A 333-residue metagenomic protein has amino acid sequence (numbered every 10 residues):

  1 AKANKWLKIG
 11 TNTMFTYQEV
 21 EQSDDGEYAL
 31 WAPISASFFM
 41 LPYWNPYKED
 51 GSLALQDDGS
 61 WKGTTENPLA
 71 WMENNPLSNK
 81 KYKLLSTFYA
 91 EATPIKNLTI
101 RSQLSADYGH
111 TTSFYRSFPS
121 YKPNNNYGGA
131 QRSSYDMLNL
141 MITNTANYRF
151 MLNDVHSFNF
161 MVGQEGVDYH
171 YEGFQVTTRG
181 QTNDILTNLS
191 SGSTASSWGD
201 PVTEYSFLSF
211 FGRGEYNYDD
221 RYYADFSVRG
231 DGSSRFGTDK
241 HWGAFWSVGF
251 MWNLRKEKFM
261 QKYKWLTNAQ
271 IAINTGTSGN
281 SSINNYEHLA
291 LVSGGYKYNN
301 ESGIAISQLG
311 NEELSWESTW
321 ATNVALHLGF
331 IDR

Functional and structural regions predicted by a protein language model:
K2-K83, R101-L208, R235, L254-A321 (+1 more regions): Surface-exposed loop/interface segments of Gram-negative outer-membrane beta-barrel transport/assembly proteins
N4, T93-I95, M151-N153, D219 (+1 more regions): Residue-level recognition of beta-strand termini and adjacent short loop/turns
E91, I95-K96, G214, E317 (+1 more regions): Long hydrophobic segments that form regular secondary structure
L208-Y218: Structured alpha-helical segments in the cores of large, soluble enzyme domains
A224-S233, I273-T275: Transmembrane beta-strand segments that form the barrel wall of outer-membrane beta-barrel proteins
S234-K240: Solvent-exposed loop/turn segments connecting transmembrane beta-strands in outer-membrane beta-barrel proteins
A244-W252: Feature captures outer-membrane beta-barrel proteins of Gram-negative bacteria and organelles
